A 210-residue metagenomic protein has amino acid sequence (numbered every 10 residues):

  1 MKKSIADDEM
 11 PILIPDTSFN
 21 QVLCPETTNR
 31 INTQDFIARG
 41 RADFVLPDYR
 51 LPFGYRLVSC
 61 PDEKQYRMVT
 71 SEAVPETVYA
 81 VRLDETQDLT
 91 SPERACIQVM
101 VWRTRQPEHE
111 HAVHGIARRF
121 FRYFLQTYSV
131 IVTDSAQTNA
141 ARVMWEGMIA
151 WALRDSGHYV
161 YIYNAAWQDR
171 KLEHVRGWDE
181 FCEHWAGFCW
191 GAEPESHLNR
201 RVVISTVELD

Functional and structural regions predicted by a protein language model:
M1-H111, R122-T133, Q137-D210: Non-catalytic substrate-recognition and accessory regions of acyl/acetyltransferase enzymes
R119: P-loop NTPase Walker A phosphate-binding motif
